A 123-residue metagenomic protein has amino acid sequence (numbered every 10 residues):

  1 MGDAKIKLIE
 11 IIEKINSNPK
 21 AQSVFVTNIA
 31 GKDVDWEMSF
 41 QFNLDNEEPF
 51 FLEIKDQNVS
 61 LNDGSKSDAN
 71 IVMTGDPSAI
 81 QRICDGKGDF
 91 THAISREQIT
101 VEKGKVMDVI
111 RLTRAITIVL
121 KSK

Functional and structural regions predicted by a protein language model:
M1-K123: Feature captures hydrophobic
